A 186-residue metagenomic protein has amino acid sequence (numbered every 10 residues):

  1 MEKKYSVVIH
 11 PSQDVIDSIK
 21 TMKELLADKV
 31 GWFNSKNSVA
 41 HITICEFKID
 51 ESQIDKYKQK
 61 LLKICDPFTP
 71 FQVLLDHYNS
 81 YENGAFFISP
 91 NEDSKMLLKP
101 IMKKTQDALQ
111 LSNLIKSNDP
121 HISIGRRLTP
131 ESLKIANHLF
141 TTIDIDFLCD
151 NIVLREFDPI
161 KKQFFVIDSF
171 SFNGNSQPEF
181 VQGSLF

Functional and structural regions predicted by a protein language model:
M1-F71, E92-L148, F164-F186: Basic, often amphipathic N-terminal segments
V7, I88, I152-L154: Hydrophobic beta-strand residues in large extracellular and virion-surface proteins
D76, E82-N91, M96-L98: Charge-rich, low-complexity N-terminal segments
D76-N83, P120, V153-Q163: Short proline/glycine- and acidic-rich turn/helix-capping motifs at secondary-structure junctions
